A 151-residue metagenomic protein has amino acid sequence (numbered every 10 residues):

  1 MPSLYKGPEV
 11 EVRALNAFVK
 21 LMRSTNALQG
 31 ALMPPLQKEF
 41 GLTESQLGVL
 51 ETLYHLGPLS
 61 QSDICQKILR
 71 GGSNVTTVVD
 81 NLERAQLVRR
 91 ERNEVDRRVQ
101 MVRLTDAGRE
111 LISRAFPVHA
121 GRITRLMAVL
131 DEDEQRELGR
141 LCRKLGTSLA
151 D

Functional and structural regions predicted by a protein language model:
M1-F40: N-terminal leader segment of winged-helix/HTH proteins
S3-K6, D80-R143: Charged, amphipathic alpha-helical coiled-coil/dimerization segments
V10-R13, L42, L104, L130: Alpha-helical hairpin
N16, K20, A31, G48-E51 (+2 more regions): Pre-recognition alpha-helix immediately N-terminal to the DNA-recognition helix within helix-turn-helix or winged-helix
F18-M22, N26, L69, R109 (+1 more regions): Short amphipathic alpha-helical segments with heptad-repeat character
N26-N74: N-terminal helix-turn-helix DNA-binding core of bacterial DNA-binding proteins
T52-L56, L141, S148: Short amphipathic alpha-helical elements of helix-turn-helix/winged-helix folds
